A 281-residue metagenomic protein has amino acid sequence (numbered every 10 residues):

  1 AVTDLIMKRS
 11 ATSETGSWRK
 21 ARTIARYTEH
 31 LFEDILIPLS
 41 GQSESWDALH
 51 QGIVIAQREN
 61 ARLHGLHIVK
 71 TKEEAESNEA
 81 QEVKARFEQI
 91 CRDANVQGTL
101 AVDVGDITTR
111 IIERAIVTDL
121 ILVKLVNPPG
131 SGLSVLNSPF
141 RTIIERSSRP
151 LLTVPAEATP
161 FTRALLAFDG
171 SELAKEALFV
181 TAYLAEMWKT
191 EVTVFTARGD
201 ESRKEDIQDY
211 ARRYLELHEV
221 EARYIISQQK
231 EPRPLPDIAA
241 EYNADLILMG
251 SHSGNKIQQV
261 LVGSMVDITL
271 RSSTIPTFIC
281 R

Functional and structural regions predicted by a protein language model:
A1-K20, Q51, R110-A158, A239-R281: Gly/Ser-rich helix-loop-strand patches that form or flank binding pockets for ribonucleotide-derived cofactors
T3-N78, R146, T159-S227, P234 (+1 more regions): Small/aliphatic-rich secondary-structure junction motif
A61, V96, R149, T190 (+1 more regions): A short helix->loop->beta-strand "cap" motif at the edges of active sites that frequently abuts
R62, T71-A101: N-terminal positively charged helical leader segments and presequences
A80, K84, N137-F140, Q208 (+1 more regions): Amphipathic alpha-helical segments in well-structured domains
R86, I90, A94, T142 (+5 more regions): Alpha-helical structural signal in soluble globular domains
G98-L100, L151, A222-Y224, T277: Generic structural signal for residues in well-ordered beta-strands
V102-T109, S227-P232: Charged docking surfaces used in two-component/phosphorelay signaling
